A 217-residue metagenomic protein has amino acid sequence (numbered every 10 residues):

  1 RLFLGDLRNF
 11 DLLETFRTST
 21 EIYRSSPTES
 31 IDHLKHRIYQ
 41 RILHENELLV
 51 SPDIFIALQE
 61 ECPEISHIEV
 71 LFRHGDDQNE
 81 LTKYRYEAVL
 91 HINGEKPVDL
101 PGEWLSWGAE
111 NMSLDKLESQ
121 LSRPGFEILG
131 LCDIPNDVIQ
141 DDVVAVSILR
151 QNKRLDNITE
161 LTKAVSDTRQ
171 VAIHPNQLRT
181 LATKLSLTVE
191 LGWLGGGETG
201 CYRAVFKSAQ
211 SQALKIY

Functional and structural regions predicted by a protein language model:
R1-F10: Conserved beta-strand signature within the Rossmann-like core of class I S-adenosyl-L-methionine
D11-Y217: Rossmann-like AdoMet/SAM-dependent catalytic core
